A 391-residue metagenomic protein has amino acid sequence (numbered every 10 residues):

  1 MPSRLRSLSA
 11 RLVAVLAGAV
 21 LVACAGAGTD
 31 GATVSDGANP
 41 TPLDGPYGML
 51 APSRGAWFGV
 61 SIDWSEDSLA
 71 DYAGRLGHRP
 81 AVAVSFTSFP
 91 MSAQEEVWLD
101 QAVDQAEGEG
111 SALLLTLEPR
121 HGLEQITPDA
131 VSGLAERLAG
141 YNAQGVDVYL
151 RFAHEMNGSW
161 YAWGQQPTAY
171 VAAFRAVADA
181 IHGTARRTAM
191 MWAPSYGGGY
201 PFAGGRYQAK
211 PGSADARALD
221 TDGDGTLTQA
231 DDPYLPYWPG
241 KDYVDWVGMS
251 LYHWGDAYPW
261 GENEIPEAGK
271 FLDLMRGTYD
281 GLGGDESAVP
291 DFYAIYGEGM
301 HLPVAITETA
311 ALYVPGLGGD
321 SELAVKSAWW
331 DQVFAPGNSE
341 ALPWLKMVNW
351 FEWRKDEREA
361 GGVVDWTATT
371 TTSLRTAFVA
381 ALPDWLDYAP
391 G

Functional and structural regions predicted by a protein language model:
A19-T41: C-terminal region of N-terminal signal peptides and the immediate post-cleavage residues of exported proteins
V34-V97: Boundary/entry segment of secreted carbohydrate-active catalytic domains
P46-D63, V148-Y149, M300-G391: Substrate-binding cleft of secreted/luminal carbohydrate-active enzymes
V60-L69, S85-Q101, R120-G133, T168 (+6 more regions): Acidic-and-aromatic substrate-binding clefts and catalytic sites of carbohydrate-active enzymes
L69-H78, V97-L113, E136-G145, Y237-D242 (+2 more regions): Acidic (Asp/Glu)-rich catalytic clusters
M91-F202, A209-D224, T228, D365-T370 (+1 more regions): Substrate-binding cleft of extracellular glycoside hydrolase catalytic domains
E96-A112, T116-E118, Y252-G316: Glycoside hydrolase catalytic-domain groove-lining segments
P201-W238, G255-G284, L312-F351: Non-catalytic scaffold segments within catalytic domains of secreted glycoside hydrolases
